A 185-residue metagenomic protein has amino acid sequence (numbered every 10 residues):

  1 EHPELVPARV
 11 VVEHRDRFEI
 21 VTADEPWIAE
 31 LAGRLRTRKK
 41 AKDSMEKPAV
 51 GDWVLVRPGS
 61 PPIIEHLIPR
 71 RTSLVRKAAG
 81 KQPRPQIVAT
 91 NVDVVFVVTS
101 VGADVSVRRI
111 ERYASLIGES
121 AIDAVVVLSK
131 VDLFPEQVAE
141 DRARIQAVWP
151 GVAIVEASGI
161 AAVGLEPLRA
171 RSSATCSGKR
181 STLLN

Functional and structural regions predicted by a protein language model:
E1-V107: N-terminal accessory targeting/assembly segments
R17, R57, R70, V98-V101 (+6 more regions): Conserved, well-folded catalytic cores of nucleic-acid-processing and energy-transducing macromolecular machines
D24-E25, A79-G80, I110-Y113, E140-R142 (+1 more regions): Short, glycine/charged-enriched secondary-structure capping and boundary segments
S44, R84-Q86, S115, R144-I145 (+1 more regions): Short, flexible, glycine/charge-rich loop motifs used to bind or transfer phosphoryl groups or to couple energy/partner
G51, I117, S129: Residue-level signal for inorganic ion chemistry
V97, V126-L128: Structural beta-sheet core signal
R108-D123: Histidine-anchored nucleotide/phosphate-binding helix
D123, D132-L184: Canonical P-loop GTPase G-domain recognition
